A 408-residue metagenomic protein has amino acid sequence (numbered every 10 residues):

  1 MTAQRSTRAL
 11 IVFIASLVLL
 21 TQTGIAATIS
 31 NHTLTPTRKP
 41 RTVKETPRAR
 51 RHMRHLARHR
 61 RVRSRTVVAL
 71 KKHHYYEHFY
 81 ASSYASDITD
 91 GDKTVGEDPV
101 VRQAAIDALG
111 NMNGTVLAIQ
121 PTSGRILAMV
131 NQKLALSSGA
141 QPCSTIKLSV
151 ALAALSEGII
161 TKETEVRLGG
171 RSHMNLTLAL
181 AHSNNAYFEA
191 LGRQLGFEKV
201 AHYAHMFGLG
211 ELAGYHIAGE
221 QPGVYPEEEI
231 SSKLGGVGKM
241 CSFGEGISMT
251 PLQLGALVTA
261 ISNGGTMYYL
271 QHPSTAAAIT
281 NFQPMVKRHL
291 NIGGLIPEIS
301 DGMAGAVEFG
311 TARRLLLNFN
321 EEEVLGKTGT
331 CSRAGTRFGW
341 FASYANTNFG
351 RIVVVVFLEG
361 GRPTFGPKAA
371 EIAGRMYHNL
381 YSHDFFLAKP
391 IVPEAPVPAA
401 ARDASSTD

Functional and structural regions predicted by a protein language model:
T2-I11: Bacterial N-terminal signal peptides that target proteins for export
I11-Q22: Bacterial N-terminal signal peptides
Q22-T115, S382, F386-D408: Extracytoplasmic/periplasmic proteins that interact with beta-lactams or build/remodel peptidoglycan
D92, N113-A128, S138, E157-L358 (+2 more regions): Beta-lactam-recognizing serine transpeptidase/beta-lactamase-like catalytic domain environment
Q132-L136: A short acidic/small-residue loop/turn micro-motif
C143-L152: Active/ligand-binding-proximal structured segments within catalytic/core domains that scaffold catalytic residues
L254, F365-Y377: Short, charged, low-complexity patches
S262, V307, G374-Y381, F385: Short amphipathic alpha-helical signal-transduction/dimerization elements
